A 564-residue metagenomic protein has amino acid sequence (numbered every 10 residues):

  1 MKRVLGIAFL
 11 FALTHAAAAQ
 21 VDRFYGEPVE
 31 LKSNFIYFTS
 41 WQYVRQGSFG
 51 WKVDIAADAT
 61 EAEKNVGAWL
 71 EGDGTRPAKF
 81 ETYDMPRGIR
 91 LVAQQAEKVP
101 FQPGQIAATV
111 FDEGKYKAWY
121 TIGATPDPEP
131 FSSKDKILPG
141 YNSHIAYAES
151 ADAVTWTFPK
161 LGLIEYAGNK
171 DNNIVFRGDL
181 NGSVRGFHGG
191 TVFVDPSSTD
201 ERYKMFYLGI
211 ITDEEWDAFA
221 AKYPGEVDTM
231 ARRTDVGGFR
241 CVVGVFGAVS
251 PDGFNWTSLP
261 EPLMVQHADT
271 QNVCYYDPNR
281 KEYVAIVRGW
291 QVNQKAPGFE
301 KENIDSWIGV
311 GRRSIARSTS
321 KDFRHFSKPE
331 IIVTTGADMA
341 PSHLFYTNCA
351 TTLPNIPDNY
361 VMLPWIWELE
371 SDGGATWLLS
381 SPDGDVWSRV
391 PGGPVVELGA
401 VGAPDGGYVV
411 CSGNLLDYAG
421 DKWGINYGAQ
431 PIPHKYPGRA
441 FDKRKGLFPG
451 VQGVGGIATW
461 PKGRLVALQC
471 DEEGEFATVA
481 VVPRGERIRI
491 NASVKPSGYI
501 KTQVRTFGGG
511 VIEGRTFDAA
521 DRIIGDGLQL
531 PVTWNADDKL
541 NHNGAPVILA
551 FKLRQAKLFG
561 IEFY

Functional and structural regions predicted by a protein language model:
V4-L13: Sec-dependent N-terminal signal peptides
H15-A19: Sec/Tat signal peptide C-region and signal peptidase I cleavage site
Q20-Y564: Carbohydrate-active catalytic/glycan-binding domains of CAZyme proteins, especially the secreted or lumenal ectodomains
